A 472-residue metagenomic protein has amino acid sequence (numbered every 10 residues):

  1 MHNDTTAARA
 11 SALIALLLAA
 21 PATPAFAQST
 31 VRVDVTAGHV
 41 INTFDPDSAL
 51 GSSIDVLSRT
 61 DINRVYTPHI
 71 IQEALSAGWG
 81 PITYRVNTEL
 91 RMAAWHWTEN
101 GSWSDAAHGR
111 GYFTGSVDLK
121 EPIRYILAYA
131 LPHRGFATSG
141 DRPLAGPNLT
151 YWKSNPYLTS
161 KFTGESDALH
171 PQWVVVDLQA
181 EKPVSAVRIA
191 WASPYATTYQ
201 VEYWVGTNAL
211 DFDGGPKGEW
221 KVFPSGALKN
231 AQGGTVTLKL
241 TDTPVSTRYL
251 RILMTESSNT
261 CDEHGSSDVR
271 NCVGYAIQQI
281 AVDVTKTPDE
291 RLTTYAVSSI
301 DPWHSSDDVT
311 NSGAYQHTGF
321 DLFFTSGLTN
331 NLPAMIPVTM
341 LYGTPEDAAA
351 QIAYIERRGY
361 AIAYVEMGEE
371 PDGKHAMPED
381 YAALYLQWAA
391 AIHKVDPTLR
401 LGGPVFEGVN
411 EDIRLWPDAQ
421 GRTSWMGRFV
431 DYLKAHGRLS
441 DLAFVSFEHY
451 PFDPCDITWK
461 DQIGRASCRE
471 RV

Functional and structural regions predicted by a protein language model:
H2-A12: Bacterial N-terminal signal peptides that target proteins for export
S11-A22: Bacterial N-terminal signal peptides
T23-A27: Sec/Tat signal peptide C-region and signal peptidase I cleavage site
Q28-R64, A382-Y385, A389-A391, G402 (+1 more regions): N-terminal module-boundary/linker segments of secreted carbohydrate-active enzymes
R32-A130, V284-D321, L328-G343, D347-A350 (+2 more regions): N-terminal substrate-binding region of glycoside hydrolase catalytic domains
H96-E181, A192-Y195, T207-G218, P224-G226 (+1 more regions): Disordered, acidic Ser/Thr/Pro-rich linker "stalks" and the adjacent N-terminal cap of the next globular domain
A168-H170, S193-T285: Trp- and acidic/polar-enriched beta-sheet ligand-binding modules for extracellular glycan and matrix recognition
P345, Q351, D380-R471: Noncatalytic carbohydrate-binding groove/subsite architecture in carbohydrate-active enzymes
